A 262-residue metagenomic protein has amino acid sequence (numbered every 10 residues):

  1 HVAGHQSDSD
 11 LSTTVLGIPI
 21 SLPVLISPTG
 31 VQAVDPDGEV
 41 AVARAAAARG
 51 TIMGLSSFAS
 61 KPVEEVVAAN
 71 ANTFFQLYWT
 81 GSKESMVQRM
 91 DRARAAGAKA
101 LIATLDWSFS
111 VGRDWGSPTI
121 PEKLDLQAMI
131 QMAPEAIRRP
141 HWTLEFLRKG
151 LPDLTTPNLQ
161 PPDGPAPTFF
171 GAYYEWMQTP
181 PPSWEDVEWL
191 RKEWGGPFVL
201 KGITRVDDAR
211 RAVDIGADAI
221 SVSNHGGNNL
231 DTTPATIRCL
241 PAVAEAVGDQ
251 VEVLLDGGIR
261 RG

Functional and structural regions predicted by a protein language model:
H1-F109: N-terminal capping/small domains of soluble enzymes
H1-G17, L124-P182: An N-cap/entry alpha-helix motif that binds or orients negatively charged groups
I18-L25, N158-G195, T236, V243-E252: N-terminal small/glycine-rich loop or linker at the start of catalytic domains across soluble metabolic enzymes
L25-P36, F75-E84, Y174-T179, G196-T204 (+2 more regions): Active-site mouth loops of central-metabolism enzymes
D35-V40, L55-F75, W79-R89, S108-P121 (+3 more regions): Active-site-adjacent beta->alpha loops and helix N-cap segments on the catalytic face of soluble alpha/beta enzymes
M90-R148: Internal hydrophobic scaffold segments of catalytic domains
V111, S117-P121, L159-G171, E175 (+2 more regions): Active-site-proximal loop/short-helix segments that contain or immediately flank catalytic acid/base residue(s)
D186-G262: Glycine-rich phosphate/ribose-binding loops and adjacent secondary-structure elements that form binding surfaces
